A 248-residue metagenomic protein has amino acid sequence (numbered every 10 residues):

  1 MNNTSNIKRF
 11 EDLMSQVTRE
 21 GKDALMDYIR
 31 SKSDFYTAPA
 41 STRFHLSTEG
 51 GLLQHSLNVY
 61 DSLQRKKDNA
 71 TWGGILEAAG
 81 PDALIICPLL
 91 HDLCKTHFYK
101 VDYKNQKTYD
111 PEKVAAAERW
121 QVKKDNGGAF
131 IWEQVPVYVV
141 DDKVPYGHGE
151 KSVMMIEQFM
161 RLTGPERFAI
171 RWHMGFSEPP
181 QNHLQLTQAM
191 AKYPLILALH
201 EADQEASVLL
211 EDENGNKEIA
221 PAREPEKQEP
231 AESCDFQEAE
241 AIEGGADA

Functional and structural regions predicted by a protein language model:
M1-E20, F44-H45, S62-W72, W172 (+1 more regions): Histidine-centered, transition-metal-coordinating active-site segments
M1-N126: Acidic/His-rich, divalent-metal-binding segments that scaffold phosphate/diphosphate chemistry
E49-L52, P179-P180, A222-P225: Short amphipathic alpha-helical patches
G74-E218: Divalent metal-dependent catalytic cores for phosphoryl transfer on phosphate-bearing substrates
